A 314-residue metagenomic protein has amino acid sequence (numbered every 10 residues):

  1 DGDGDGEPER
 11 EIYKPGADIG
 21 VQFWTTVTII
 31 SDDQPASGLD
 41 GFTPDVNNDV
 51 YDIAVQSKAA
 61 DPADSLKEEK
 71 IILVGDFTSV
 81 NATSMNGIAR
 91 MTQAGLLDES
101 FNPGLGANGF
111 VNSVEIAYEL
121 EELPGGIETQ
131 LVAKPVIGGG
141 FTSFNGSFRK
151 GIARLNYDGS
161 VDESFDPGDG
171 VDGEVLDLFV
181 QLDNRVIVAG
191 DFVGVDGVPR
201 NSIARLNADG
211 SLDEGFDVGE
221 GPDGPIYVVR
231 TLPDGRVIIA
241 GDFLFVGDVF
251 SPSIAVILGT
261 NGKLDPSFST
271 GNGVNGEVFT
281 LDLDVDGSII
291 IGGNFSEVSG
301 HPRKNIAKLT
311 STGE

Functional and structural regions predicted by a protein language model:
D1-A36: Short boundary segments that mark the start of a structured unit
D33-E314: Extracytoplasmic mature domains of secreted or surface-exposed proteins
